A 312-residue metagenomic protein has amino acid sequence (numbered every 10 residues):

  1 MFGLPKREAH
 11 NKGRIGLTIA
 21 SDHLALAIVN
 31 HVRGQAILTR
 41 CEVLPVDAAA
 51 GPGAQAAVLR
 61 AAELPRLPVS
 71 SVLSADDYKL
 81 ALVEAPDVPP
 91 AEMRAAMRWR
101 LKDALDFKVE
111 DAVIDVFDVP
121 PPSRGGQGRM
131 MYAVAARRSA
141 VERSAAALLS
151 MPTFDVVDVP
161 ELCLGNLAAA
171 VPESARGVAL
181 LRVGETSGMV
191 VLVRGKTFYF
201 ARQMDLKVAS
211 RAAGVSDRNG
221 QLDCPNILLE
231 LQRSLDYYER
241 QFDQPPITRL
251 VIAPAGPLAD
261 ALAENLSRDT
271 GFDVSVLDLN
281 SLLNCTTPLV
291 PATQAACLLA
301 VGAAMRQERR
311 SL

Functional and structural regions predicted by a protein language model:
M1-L312: Hydrophobic/aromatic-enriched cytosolic interaction surfaces used to assemble or bind macromolecules
